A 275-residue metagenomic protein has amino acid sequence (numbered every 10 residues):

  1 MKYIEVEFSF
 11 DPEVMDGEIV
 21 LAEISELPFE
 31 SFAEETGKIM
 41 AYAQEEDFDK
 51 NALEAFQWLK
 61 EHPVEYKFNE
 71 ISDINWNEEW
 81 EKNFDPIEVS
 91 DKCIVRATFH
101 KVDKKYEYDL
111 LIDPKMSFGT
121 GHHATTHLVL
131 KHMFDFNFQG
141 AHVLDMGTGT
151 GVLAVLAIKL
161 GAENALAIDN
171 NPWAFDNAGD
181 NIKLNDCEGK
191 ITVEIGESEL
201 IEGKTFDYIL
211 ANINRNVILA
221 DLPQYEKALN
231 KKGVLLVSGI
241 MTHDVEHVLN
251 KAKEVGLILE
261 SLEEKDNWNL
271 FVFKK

Functional and structural regions predicted by a protein language model:
K2-K104: N-terminal auxiliary segments of SAM/dcSAM-dependent transferases
S31, E65-K67, I94, N164 (+2 more regions): Conserved beta-strand segments of alpha/beta enzyme cores
N75-Q139: SAM-dependent Rossmann-like transferase core, predominantly class I methyltransferases with a strong bias toward
M116, T120-E202: Conserved SAM/SAH cofactor-binding pocket of Class I
N170-K275: S-adenosylmethionine
